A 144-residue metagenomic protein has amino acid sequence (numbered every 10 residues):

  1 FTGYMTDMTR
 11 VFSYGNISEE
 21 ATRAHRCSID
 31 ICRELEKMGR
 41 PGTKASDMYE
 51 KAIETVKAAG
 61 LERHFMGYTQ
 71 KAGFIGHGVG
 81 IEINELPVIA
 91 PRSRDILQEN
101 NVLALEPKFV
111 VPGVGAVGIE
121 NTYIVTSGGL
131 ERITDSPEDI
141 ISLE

Functional and structural regions predicted by a protein language model:
F1-E144: Active-site neighborhoods and metal-handling regions in enzymes and metal-associated proteins
